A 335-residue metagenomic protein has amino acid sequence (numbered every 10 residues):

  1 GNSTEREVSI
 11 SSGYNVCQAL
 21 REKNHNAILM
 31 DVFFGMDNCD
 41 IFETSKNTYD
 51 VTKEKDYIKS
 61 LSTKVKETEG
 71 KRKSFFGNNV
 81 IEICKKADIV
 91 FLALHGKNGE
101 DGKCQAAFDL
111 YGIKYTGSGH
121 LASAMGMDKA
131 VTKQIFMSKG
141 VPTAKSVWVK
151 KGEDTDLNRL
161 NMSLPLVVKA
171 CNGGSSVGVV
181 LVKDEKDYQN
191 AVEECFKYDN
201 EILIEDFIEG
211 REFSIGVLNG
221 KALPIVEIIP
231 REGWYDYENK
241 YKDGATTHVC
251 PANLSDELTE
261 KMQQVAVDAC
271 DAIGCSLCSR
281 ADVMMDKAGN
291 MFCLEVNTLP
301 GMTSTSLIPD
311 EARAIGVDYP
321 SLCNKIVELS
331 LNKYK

Functional and structural regions predicted by a protein language model:
G1-L121, M125-M127, V131, S138 (+2 more regions): ATP-binding N-terminal substructure of ATP-dependent carboxylate-amine bond-forming enzymes
S11, V80-C84, S123-E205, E209-R211: Active-site nucleotide/adenylate-binding loops and adjacent lid/helix of ATP-dependent enzymes
A27, K114-Y115, T143, L166 (+1 more regions): Hydrophobic beta-strand scaffold residues
G96, R231, N297-E311: Glycine-rich phosphate/pyrophosphate-binding beta-alpha loops
K183-Q264, M285-F292: Phosphate-binding site of ATP-dependent enzymes
D206, I215-V217, C270-M302, A312: Conserved metal-phosphate-binding beta-hairpin within the catalytic cores of diverse ATP-dependent phosphoryl-transfer
E227-S279, D310-K335: Active-site "cap" helix and flanking loop/linker of ATP-utilizing ligase/carboxylase catalytic domains
